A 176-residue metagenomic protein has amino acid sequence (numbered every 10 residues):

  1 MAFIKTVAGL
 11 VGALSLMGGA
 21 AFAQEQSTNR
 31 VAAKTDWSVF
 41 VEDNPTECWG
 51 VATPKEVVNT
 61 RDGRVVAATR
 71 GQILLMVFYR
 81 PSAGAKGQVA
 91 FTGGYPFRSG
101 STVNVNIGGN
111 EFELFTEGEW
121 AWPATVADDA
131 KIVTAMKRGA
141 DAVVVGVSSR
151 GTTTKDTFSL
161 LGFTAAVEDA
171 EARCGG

Functional and structural regions predicted by a protein language model:
M1-T6: Positively charged n-region of N-terminal signal peptides that target proteins for export
A8-G18: Bacterial N-terminal signal peptides
F22-G176: A generic "folded-domain core" signal
